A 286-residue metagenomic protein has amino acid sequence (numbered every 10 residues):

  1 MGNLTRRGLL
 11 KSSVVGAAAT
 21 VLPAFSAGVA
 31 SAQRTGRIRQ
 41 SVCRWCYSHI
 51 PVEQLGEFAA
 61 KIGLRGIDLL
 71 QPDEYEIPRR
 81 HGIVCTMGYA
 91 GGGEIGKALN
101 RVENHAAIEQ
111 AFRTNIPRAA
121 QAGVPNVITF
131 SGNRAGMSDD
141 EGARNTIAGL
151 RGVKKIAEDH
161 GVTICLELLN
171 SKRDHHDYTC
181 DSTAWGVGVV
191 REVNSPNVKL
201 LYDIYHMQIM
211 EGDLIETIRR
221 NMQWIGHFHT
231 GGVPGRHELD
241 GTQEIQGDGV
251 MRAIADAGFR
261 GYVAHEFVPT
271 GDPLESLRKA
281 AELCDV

Functional and structural regions predicted by a protein language model:
G2-A60, G123-P125, C180-Y202, H206-V286: Histidine-acidic metal/acid-base catalytic patches
S13-F25, R34, A98-K199, I209: Active-site acidic/histidine proton-transfer and metal-coordination neighborhood in alpha/beta enzyme cores
C46-S48, Q71-D73, G91-G93, N133-A135 (+4 more regions): Active-site-proximal loop/turn and secondary-structure-junction residues that shape catalytic pockets, frequently
L55-E74: Catalytic domains of carbohydrate-active enzymes, especially glycoside hydrolases
A60, R79, A120, E158 (+1 more regions): Anion (oxyanion) recognition and catalysis
E76-Y89, V162: Short acidic, glycine/proline-enriched helix-loop-strand junctions
